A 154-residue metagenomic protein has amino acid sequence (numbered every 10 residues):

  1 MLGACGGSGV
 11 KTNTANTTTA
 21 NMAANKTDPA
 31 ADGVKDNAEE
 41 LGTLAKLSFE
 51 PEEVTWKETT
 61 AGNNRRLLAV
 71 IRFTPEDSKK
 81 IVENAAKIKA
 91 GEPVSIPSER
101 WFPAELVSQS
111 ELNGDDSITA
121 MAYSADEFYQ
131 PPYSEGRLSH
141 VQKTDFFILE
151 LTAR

Functional and structural regions predicted by a protein language model:
L2-A4: C-terminal motif of bacterial Sec signal peptides marking the signal peptidase cleavage site
G6-D77: N-terminal export/targeting and maturation segments
G6-T19, A85-K89, T144-R154: Short N-terminal helix-initiation segments at or just after the protein's N-terminus
K11-N13, S95, H140: Intrinsically disordered, low-complexity, compositionally biased regions/tails
L47-M121: Mature extracytoplasmic domains of secretory-pathway proteins
P97-R154: Extracytoplasmic electrostatic interaction patches
